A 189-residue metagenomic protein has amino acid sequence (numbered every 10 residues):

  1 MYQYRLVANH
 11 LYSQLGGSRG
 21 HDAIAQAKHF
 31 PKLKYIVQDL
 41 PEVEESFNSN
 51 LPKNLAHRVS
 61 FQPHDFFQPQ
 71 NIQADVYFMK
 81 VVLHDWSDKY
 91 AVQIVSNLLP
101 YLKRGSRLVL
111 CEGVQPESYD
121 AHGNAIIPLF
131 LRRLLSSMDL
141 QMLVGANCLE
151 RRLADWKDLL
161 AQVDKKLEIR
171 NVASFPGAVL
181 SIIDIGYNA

Functional and structural regions predicted by a protein language model:
Y2-A189: Alpha-helical subdomain
